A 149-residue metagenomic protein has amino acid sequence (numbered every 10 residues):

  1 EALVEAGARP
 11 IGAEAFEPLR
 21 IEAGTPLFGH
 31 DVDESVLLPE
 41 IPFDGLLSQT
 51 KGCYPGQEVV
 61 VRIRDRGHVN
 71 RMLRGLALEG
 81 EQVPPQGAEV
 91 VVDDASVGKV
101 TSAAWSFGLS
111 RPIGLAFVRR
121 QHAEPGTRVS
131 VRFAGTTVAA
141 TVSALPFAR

Functional and structural regions predicted by a protein language model:
E1-A15: Internal alpha/beta scaffold segment
E1-A2, V32-D33, A88: A short secondary-structure junction signal
G7-R9, G24, E124: Intrinsic disorder/low-complexity segments
E14-L27, A144-R149: Short proline/glycine- and acidic-rich turn/helix-capping motifs at secondary-structure junctions
A15-P18, H30-D31, D93-K99: Short low-complexity stretches enriched in small and charged residues
L19-I41: Short, conserved active-site entrance elements at the starts or edges of catalytic domains
V36, I41-Q57, V61-R149: Glycine-rich, small/acidic residue-mixed loop/short-helix segments
